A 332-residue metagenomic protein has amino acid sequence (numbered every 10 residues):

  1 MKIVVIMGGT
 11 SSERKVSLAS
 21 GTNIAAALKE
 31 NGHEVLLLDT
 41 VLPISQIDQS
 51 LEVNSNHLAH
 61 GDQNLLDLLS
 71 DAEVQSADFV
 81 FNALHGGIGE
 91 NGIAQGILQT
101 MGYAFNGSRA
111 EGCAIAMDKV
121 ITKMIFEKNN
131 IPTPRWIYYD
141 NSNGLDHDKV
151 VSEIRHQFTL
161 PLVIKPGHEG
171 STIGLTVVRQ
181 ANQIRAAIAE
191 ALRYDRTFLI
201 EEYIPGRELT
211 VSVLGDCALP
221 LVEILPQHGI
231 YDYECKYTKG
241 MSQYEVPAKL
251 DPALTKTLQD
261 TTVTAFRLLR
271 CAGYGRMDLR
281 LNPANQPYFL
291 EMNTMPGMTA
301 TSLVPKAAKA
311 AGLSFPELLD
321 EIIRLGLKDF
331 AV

Functional and structural regions predicted by a protein language model:
M1-E111, I115-M117, I121, D140-V150 (+1 more regions): ATP-binding N-terminal substructure of ATP-dependent carboxylate-amine bond-forming enzymes
I3-M7, A19, V35, V74 (+2 more regions): Active-site nucleotide/adenylate-binding loops and adjacent lid/helix of ATP-dependent enzymes
S50-H57, G96, I230-T238, T294: Short, flexible, mixed-charge acidic loops at enzyme active sites
G86, Q227, N293-A307: Glycine-rich phosphate/pyrophosphate-binding beta-alpha loops
T176-D260, L281-Y288: Phosphate-binding site of ATP-dependent enzymes
E202, V211-V213, F266-M298, A308: Conserved metal-phosphate-binding beta-hairpin within the catalytic cores of diverse ATP-dependent phosphoryl-transfer
L221-G275, K306-V332: Active-site "cap" helix and flanking loop/linker of ATP-utilizing ligase/carboxylase catalytic domains
